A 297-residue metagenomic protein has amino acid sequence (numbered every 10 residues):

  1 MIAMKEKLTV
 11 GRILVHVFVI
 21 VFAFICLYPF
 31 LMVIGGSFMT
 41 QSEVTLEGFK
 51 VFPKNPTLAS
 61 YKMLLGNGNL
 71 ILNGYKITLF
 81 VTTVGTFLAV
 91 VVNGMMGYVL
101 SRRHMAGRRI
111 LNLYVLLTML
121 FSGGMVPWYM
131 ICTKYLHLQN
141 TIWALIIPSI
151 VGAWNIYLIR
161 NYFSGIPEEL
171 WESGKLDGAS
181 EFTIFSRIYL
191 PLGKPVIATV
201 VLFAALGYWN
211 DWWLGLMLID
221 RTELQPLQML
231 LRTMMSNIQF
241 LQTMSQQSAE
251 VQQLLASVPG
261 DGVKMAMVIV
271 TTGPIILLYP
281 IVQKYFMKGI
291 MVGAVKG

Functional and structural regions predicted by a protein language model:
I2-G297: A hydrophobic, multi-pass inner-membrane permease signature
